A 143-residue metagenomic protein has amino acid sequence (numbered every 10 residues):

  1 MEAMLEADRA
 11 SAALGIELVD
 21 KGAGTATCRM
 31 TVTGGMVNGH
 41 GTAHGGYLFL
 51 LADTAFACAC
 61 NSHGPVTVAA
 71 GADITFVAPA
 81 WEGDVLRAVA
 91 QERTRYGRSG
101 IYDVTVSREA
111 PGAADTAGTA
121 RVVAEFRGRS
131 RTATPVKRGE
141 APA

Functional and structural regions predicted by a protein language model:
M1-R29, T33-G34, P142-A143: Non-catalytic linker/capping segments at the edges of enzyme domains
A12-L14, G24-A26, V66-A72, D84-L86 (+2 more regions): A generic structural signal for short beta-strands and their flanking turns/coil linkers
A23-G24, T33-M36, T54-F56, E82: Short, charged/polar surface micro-motifs in flexible loops or helix N-caps
M30-V32, F76, T132: Hydrophobic residues in beta-strands and at strand termini
N38-G41, P135-V136: A short, polar/proline- and glycine-enriched secondary-structure boundary/capping micro-motif
H40-A57: Compact, glycine-rich, soluble single-domain proteins
A57-R87, E92: Hydrophobic beta-strand-centered segment that forms part of the acyl-chain substrate-binding groove
P79-E82, Q91-A143: HotDog/MaoC-like acyl-thioester-processing domains
